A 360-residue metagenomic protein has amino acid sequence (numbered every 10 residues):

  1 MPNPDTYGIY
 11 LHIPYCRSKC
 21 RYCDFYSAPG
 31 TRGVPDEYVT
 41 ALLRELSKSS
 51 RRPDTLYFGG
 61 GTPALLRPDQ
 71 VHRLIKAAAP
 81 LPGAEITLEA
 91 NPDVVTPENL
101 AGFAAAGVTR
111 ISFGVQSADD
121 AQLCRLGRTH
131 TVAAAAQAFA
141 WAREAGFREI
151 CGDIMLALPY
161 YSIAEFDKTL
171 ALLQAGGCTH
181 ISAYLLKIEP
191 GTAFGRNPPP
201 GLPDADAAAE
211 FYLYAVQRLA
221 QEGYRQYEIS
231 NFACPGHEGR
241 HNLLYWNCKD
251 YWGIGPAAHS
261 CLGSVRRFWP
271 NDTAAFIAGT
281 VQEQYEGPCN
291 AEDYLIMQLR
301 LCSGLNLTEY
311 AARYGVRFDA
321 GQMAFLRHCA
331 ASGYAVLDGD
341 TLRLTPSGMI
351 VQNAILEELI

Functional and structural regions predicted by a protein language model:
P4-T6, S27-V316: C-terminal scaffold of the Radical SAM
L11: Conserved N-terminal Rossmann-fold NAD(P)-binding element of oxidoreductases
P14-S27: Local cysteine-cluster metal-coordination motifs and their immediate loop/turn environment, predominantly Fe-S cluster
V316-H328: Short amphipathic alpha-helical interaction segments
A331-D340: A short, conserved structural fragment
T341-T345: Minor-groove-contacting beta-hairpin "wing" of winged helix-turn-helix DNA-binding domains
S347-I360: Short, amphipathic alpha-helical interaction segments positioned at domain boundaries
